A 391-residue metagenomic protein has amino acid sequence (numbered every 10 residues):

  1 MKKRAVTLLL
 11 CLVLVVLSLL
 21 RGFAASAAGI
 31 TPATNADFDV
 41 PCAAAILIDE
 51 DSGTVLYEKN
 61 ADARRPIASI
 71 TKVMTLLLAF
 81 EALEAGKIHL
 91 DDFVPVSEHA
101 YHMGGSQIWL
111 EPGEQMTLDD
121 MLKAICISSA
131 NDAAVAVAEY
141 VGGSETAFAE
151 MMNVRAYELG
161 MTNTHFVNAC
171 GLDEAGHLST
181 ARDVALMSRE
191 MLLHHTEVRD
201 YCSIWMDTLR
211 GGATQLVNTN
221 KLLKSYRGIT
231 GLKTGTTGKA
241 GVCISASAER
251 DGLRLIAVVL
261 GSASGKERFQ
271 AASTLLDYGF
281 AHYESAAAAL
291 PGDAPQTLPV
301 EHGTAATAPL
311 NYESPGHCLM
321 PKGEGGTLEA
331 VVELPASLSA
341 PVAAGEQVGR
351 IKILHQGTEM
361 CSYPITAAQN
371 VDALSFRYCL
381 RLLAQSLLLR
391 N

Functional and structural regions predicted by a protein language model:
R4-S26: Sec-dependent N-terminal signal peptides of Gram-positive bacterial secreted proteins and lipoproteins
V6, L10, A33, V40-P41 (+5 more regions): Generic detector of short alpha-helix boundary/capping microenvironments and adjacent low-complexity segments
L8, L12-V15, P66, W109 (+1 more regions): A general, composition-driven signal for non-globular sequence regions
V16, A85, A287-L290: Residues in and immediately flanking transmembrane alpha helices
F23-H195: Active-site-adjacent loops and short helices of periplasmic peptidoglycan-processing enzymes
M161-H165, D173-L178, R182-N391: Domain-terminus/edge residues, biased toward the C-terminal soluble/receptor-binding domains of extracytoplasmic
